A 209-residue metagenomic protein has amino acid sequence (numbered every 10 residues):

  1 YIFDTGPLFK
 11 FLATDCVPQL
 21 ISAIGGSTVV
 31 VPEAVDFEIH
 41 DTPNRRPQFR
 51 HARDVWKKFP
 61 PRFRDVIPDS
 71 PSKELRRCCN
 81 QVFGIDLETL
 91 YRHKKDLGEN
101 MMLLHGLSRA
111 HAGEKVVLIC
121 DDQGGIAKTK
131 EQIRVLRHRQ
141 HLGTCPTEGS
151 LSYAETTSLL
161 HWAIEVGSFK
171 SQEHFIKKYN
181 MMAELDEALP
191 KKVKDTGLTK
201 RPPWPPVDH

Functional and structural regions predicted by a protein language model:
Y1-V116, Q123-H209: Active-site-proximal, substrate-binding regions of enzyme catalytic domains and RNA-binding/basic surfaces
